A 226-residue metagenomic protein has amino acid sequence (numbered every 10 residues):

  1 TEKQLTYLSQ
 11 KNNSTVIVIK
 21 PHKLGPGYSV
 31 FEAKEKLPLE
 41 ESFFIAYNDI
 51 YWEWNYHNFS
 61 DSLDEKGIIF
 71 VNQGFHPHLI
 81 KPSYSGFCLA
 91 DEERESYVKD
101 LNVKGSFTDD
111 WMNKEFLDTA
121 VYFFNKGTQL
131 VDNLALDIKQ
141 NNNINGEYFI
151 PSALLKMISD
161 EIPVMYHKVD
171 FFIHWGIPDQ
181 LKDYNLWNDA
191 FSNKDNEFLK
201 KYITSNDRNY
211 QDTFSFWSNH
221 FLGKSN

Functional and structural regions predicted by a protein language model:
T1-I45, S225: Conserved N-terminal catalytic core of the sugar/cofactor nucleotidyltransferase
I17-K20, F70, H167-V169: Conserved beta-strand termini and adjacent loop/short-helix elements that scaffold enzyme active sites in alpha/beta
P21-P26, H76-H78, F172-W175: A short acidic, often aromatic-flanked loop/helix-cap motif at beta-alpha or helix-coil junctions that lines enzyme
F31-E32, N58, A153, D183: Alpha-helical elements of Rossmann-like donor-binding domains used by nucleotide-donor carbohydrate transfer enzymes
E40-E41, D64-E65, E161: A general structural motif
Y47-Y51: The conserved acidic donor/metal-binding loop of glycosyltransferases
W52-D137, L222: Conserved core of the sugar-phosphate nucleotidyltransferase
N113-S225: Conserved alpha/beta core of the MobA/IspD/sugar-nucleotide pyrophosphorylase nucleotidyltransferase superfamily
